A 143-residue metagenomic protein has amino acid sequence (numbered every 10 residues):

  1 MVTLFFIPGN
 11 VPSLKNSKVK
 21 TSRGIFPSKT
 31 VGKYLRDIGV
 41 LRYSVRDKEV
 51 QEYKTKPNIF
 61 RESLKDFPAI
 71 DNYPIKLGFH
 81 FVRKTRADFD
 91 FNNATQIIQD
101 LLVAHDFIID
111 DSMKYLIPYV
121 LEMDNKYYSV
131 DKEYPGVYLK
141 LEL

Functional and structural regions predicted by a protein language model:
M1-L143: Acidic, proline/glycine-enriched N-terminal capping motif
